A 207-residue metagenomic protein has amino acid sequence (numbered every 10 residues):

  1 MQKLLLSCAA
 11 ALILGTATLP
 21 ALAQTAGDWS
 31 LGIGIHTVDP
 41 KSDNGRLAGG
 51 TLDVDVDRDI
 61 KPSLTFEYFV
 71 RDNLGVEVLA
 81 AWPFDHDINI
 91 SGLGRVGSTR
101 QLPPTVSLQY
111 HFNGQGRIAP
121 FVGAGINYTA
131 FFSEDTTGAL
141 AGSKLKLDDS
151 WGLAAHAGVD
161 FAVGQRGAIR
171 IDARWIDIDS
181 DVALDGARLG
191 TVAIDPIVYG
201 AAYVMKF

Functional and structural regions predicted by a protein language model:
M1-L4: Positively charged n-region of N-terminal signal peptides that target proteins for export
S7-A17: Bacterial N-terminal signal peptides
T18-A23: Sec/Tat signal peptide C-region and signal peptidase I cleavage site
T25, L52-R58, G94-Q101, A141-W151 (+1 more regions): Replace "Gram-negative outer membrane beta-barrel proteins" with "bacterial and organellar outer membrane beta-barrel
T25-A26, I35-K41, T65-G138, P196-F207: Gram-negative (and chloroplast) outer-membrane scaffold detector with strong preference for beta-barrel transmembrane
S30, G75, R117-A119, A162 (+1 more regions): Membrane-spanning beta-strand positions in outer-membrane beta-barrel proteins
S42-D43, A48-G50, P62-S63, A80-W82 (+8 more regions): Outer-membrane beta-barrel domain signature
D85-D87, S98, V163-F207: Predominantly the C-terminal beta-signal and adjacent terminal strand-loop region of outer-membrane beta-barrel
